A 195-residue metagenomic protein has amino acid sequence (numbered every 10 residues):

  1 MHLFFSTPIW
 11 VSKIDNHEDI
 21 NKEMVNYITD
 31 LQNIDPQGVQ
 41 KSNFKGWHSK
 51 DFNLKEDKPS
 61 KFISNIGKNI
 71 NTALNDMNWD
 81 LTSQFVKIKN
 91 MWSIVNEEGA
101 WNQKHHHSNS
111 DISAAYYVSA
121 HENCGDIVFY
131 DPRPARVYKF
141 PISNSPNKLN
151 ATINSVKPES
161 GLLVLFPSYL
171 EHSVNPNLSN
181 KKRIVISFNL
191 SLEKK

Functional and structural regions predicted by a protein language model:
M1-Q84: Non-heme Fe(II)/2-oxoglutarate
S6-P8, K89, S110-I112, V164 (+1 more regions): Residues at beta-strand starts and edge strands
D57-K89, E97-D111, V118-E122: Active-site region of the double-stranded beta-helix
S93-L165, L192: Catalytic core of non-heme Fe(II) oxygenases with the double-stranded beta-helix
N102-H105, H172-S179: Short beta-strand His + acidic residue motifs that chelate non-heme Fe in jelly-roll/DSBH and cupin folds
A114-Y116, N180-K195: A short hydrophobic beta-strand segment most commonly corresponding to one strand of the jelly-roll/cupin
N123, S179-N180: Short strand-connecting beta-turns/loops that link adjacent beta-strands
